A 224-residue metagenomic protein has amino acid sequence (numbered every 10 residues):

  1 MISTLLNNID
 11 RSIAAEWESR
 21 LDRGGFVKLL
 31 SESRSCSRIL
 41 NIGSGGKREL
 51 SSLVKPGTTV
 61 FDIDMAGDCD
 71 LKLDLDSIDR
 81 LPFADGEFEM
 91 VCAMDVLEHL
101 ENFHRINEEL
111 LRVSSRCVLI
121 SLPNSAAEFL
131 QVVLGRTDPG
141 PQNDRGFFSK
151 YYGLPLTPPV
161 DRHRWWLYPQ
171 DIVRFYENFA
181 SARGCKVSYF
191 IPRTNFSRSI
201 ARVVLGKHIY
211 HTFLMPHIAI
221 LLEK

Functional and structural regions predicted by a protein language model:
M1-S31: Class I SAM-dependent methyltransferase Rossmann-like catalytic core, especially the SAM/SAH-binding loop
R11-A15, G67-D70, D138-P141: Short acidic/polar alpha-helix capping motifs at helix-coil junctions
R11-A15, M94, L156-R164: Surface-exposed cleft-lining segments at the edges of enzyme active sites
A15, D68-C69, R80, R193-S199: A short acidic, often aromatic-flanked loop/helix-cap motif at beta-alpha or helix-coil junctions that lines enzyme
E16-G24, L97-E101, W166: Conserved phosphate-coordination/catalytic loops
K28-Q131, A219-K224: Conserved SAM-binding loop
E101-K224: S-adenosyl-L-methionine-dependent methyltransferase catalytic module, highlighting the catalytic core
